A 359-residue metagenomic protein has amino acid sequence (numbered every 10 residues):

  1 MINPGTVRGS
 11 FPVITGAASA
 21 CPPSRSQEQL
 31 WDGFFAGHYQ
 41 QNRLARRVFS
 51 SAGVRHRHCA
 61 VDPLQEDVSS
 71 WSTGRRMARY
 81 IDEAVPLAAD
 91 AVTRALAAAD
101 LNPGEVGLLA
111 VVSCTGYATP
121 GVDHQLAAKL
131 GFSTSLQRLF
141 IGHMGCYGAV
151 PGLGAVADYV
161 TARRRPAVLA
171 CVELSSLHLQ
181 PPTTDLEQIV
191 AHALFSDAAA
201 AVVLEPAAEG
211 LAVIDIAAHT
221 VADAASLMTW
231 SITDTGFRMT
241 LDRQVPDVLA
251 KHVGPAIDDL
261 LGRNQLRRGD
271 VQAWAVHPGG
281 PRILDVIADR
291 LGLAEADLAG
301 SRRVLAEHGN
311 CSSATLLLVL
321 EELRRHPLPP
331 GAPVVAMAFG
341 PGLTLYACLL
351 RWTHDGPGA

Functional and structural regions predicted by a protein language model:
I2-I81, P181-K251, P255-D258, F339 (+1 more regions): Condensing-enzyme catalytic core mediating Claisen C-C bond formation in acyl metabolism
R8-F11, P103-G107, T134-Q137, A162-A167 (+5 more regions): Short coil/turn connectors at secondary-structure junctions
T15-A18, V112, G142, P166-E173 (+2 more regions): Short beta-strand segments
L44, E83-A99, A199, V248-N264 (+1 more regions): Short, well-ordered amphipathic alpha-helical segments that serve as non-catalytic structural scaffolds within diverse
V54-F132, L139, H143, R268-L284: Conserved beta-ketoacyl condensing-enzyme motif
A89, T115, S133-S135, F140-R164 (+3 more regions): Claisen-condensing/thiolase-fold acyl-transfer catalytic domains that form or cleave C-C bonds in fatty acid
A118-Q125, L169-V190, A217-D234, G280-D289 (+1 more regions): Active-site-adjacent elements of ketosynthase-type condensing enzymes
I141, G148-A155, L174-A198: Active-site glycine-rich loop that binds ribose-phosphate moieties when present
